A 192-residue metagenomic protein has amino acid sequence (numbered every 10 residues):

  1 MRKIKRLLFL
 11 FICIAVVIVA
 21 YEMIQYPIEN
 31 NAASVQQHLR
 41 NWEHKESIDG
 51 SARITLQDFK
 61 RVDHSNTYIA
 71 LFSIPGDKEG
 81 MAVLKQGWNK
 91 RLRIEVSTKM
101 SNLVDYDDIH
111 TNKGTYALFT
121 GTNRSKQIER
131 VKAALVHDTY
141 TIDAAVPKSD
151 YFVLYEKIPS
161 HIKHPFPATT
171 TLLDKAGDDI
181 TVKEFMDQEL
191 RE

Functional and structural regions predicted by a protein language model:
M1-F9, V35-L39, D178-E184, E189-E192: Short, Lys/Arg-enriched, disordered terminal segments
K5-Q25: Hydrophobic membrane-insertion alpha-helices, especially the h-region of bacterial N-terminal signal peptides
Y26-T55, R124-A133: Short, non-transmembrane alpha-helical segments in secretory-pathway proteins
S51-Q86, I180: Exposed beta-strand-loop-beta-strand "reactive/processing" segments of non-cytosolic proteins
K85-K99: Short beta-strand edge/turn micro-motifs at domain boundaries
E95-L118: Extracellular ectodomain segments of secreted/surface proteins
Y116-K126: Short edge beta-strand/loop segments characteristic of extracellular beta-sandwich folds
R130-E192: Ser/Thr-rich low-complexity repeats and stalk/linker segments
